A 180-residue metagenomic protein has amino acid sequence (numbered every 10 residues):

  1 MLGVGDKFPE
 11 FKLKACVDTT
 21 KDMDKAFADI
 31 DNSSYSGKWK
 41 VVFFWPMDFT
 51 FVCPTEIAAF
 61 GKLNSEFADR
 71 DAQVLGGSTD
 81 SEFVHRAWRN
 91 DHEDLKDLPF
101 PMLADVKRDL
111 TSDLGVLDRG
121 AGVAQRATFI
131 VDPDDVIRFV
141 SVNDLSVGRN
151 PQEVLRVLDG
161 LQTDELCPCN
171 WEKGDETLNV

Functional and structural regions predicted by a protein language model:
M1-V180: Chalcogenol-based redox active-site neighborhoods
